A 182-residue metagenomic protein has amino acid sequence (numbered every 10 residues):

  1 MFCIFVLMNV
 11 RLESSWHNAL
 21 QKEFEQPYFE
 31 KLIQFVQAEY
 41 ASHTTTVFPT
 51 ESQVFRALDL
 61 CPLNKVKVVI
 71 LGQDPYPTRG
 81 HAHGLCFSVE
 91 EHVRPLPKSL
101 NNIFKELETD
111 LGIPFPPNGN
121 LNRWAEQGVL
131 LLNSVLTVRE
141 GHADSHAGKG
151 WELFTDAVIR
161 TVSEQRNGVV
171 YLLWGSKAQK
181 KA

Functional and structural regions predicted by a protein language model:
M8-L20: Generic N-terminal amphipathic, Lys/Arg-enriched alpha-helix
V10, K22-K180: A polyanion-binding, active-site-adjacent surface
